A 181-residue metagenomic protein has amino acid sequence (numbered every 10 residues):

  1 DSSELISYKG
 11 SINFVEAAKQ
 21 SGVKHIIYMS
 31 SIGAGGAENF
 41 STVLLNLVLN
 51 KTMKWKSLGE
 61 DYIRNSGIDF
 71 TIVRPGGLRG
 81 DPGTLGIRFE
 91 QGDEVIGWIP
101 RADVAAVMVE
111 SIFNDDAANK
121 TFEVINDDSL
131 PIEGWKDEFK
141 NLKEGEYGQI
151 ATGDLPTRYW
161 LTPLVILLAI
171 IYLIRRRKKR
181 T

Functional and structural regions predicted by a protein language model:
D1-S21: NAD(P)H-binding glycine-rich loop region in Rossmannoid oxidoreductase-like domains and their noncatalytic homologs
S3, K19-I26, S30-A151, L155-W160: Oxidoreductase cofactor-interface core, primarily capturing Rossmann-like NAD(P)-dependent enzymes
Y159-K178: Terminal signal-anchor or tail-anchor transmembrane helices that tether membrane-associated enzymes to cellular
T181: Beta-rich carbohydrate-recognition modules and glycan-binding surfaces
